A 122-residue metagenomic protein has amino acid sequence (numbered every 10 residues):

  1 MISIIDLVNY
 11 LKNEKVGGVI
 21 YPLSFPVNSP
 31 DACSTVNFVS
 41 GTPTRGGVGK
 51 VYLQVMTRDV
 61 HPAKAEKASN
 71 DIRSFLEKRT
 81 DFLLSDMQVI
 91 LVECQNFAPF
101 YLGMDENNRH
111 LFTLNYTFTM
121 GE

Functional and structural regions predicted by a protein language model:
M1-R45, K67, R79-L91: Small/polar-rich, solvent-exposed N-terminal microdomains that initiate assembly or binding
Y10-E14, V51, D59, F75-R79 (+1 more regions): A generic structural signal for ordered secondary structure
T42, R58-A68, Q95: Short, conserved turn/kink motifs that form compact alpha/beta structural patches or helix kinks used as
T44-G47, D105-N107: Short, solvent-exposed beta-strand/turn "edge" segments of beta-rich domains on protein surfaces
V48-A65, H110-M120: Oligomerization/assembly interface segments of phage tail-like spikes and tubes
A68-S74: Short amphipathic alpha-helices in soluble, non-transmembrane regions that often serve as interface/regulatory elements
K78-E122: Acidic-leaning, charged glycine-interspersed low-complexity segments
